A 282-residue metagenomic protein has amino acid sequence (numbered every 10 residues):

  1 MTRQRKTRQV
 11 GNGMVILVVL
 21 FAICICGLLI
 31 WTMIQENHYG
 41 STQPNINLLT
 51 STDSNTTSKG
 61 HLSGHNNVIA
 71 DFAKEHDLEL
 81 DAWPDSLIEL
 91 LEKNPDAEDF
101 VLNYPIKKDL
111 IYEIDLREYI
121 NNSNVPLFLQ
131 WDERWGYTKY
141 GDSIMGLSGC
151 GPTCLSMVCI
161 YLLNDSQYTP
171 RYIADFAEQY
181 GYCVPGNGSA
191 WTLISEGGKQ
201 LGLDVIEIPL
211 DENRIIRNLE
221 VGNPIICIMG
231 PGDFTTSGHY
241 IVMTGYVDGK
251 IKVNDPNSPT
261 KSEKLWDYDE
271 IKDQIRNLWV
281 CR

Functional and structural regions predicted by a protein language model:
M1-N12: N-terminal Lys/Arg-rich, disordered targeting/topogenic segments
V10-A22, G27-Q179: Active-site-adjacent structural segments surrounding the nucleophilic cysteine of cysteine proteases and isopeptidases
W31-L48, D53-G64, A70-K74, D115-L116 (+2 more regions): Conserved active-site-adjacent core of cysteine acyl-enzyme catalytic domains
